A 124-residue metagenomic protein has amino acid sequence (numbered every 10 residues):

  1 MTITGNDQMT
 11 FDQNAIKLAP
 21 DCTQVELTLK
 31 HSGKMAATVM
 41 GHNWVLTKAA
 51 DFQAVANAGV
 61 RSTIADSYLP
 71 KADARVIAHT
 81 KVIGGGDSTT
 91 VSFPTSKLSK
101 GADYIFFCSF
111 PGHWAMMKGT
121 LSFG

Functional and structural regions predicted by a protein language model:
M1-N6, A50-L69, P111-G124: Extracytoplasmic/periplasmic copper-protein system
M1-Q24: N-terminal edge beta-strand
T2, Q24-T28, T90-S92, I105: Beta-strand secondary-structure signal
Q8-Q13, M35-V39, Q53-V55: Short, solvent-exposed loop/turn elements at domain surfaces
T10-A15, A74-H79, V91-S92: Short structured motifs
L29-M35: Short amphipathic, basic-aromatic surface patches that mediate peripheral association with negatively charged
N43-T47: Beta-strand signatures of extracellular beta-sandwich domains
A78-G124: Extracellular/periplasmic metallocenter environments
